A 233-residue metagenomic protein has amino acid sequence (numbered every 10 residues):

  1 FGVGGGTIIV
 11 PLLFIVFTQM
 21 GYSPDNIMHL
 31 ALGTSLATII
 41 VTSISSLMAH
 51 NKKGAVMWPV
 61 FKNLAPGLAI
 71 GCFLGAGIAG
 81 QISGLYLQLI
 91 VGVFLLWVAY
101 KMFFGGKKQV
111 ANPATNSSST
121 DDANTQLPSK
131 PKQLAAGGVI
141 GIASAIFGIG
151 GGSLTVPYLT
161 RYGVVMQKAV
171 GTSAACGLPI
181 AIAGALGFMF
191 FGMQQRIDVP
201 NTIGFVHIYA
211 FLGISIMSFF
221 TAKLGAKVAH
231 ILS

Functional and structural regions predicted by a protein language model:
F1, I8-H29, S45-I140, P157-K168 (+2 more regions): Juxtamembrane transmembrane-helix boundary motif
F1-T7, S144-G151: Short helix-coil transition sites and intra-membrane helix breaks within transmembrane domains of multi-pass
V3-G4, L36-I39, A65: N-terminal transmembrane alpha-helices
G5, I182-G187: Hydrophobic alpha-helical transmembrane segments that constitute the membrane-spanning cores of multi-pass membrane
L32-I39, V170-A181: Transmembrane helix-bundle signature of multi-pass membrane transporters/permeases
G151-L154, V170: Short glycine/serine/threonine-rich phosphate/pyrophosphate-binding segments that cradle anionic phosphate groups
